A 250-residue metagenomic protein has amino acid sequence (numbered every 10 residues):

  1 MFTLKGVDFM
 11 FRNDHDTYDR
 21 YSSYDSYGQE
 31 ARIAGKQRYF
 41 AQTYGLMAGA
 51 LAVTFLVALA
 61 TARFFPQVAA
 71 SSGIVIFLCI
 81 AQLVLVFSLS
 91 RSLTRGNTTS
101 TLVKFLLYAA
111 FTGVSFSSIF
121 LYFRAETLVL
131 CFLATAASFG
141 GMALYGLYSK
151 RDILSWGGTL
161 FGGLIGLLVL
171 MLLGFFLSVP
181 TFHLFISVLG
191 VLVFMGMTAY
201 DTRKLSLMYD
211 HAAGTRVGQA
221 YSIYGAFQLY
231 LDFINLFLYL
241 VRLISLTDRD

Functional and structural regions predicted by a protein language model:
F2-D250: A hydrophobic alpha-helical transmembrane-helix feature that marks the membrane cores and membrane-interface segments
